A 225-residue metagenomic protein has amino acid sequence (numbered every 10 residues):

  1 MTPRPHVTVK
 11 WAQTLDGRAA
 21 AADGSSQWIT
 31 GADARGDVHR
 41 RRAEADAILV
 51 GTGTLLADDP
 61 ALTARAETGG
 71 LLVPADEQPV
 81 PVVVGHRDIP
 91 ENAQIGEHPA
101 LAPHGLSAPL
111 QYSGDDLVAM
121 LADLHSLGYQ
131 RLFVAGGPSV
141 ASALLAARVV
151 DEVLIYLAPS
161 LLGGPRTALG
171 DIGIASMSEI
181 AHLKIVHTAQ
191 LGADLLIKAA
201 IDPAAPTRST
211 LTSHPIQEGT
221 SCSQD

Functional and structural regions predicted by a protein language model:
T2-F133, S139-S142: Active-site ligand-binding patch in enzyme domains
H6, E152, D194-L196: Intrinsic-disorder/low-complexity, polar/charged segments enriched in Ser/Thr/Lys/Arg/Asp/Glu/Gln
V9-W11, I155, A199: Preference for bulky hydrophobic residues occupying beta-strand positions in well-ordered beta-sheet regions
V83, Q111-S113, I155, H187-Q190: Structural signal for conserved beta-strand scaffold positions within catalytic alpha/beta enzyme cores
L117-V118, I172-D225: Conserved histidine-centered catalytic loops in small-molecule metabolism enzymes
L124-F133, S142-V150, P159-G164, L196-A199 (+1 more regions): Generic C-terminus detector
G137, Y156-P159, L191: Short, loop-centered acidic/histidine patches that primarily coordinate divalent metals
A147-L183: Flexible, gly/pro- and Lys/Arg-enriched active-site loops
